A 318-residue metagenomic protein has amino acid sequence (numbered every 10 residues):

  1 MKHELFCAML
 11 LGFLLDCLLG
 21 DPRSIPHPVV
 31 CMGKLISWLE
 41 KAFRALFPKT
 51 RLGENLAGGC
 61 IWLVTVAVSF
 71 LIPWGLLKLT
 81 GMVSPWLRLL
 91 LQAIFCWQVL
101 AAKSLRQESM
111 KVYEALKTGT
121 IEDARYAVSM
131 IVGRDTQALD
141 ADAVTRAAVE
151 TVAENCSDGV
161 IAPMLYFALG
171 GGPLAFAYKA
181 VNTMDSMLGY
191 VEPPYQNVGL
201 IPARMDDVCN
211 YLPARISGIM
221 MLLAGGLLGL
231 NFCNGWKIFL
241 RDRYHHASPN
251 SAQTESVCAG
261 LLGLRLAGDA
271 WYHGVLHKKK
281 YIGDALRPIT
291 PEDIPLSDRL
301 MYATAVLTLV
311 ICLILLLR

Functional and structural regions predicted by a protein language model:
M1-A177, V181, G189-R318: Hydrophobic alpha-helical transmembrane segments
S186: Glycine-rich phosphate/dinucleotide-binding loop and adjoining beta-alpha-beta core of small-molecule
